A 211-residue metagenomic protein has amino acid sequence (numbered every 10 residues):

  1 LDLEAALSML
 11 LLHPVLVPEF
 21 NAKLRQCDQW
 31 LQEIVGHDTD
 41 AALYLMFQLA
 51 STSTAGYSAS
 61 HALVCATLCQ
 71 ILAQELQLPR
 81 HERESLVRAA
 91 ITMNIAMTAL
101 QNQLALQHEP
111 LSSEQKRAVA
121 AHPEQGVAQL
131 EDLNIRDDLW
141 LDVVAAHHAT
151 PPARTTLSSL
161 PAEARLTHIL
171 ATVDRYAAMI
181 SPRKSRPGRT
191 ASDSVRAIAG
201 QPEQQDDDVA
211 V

Functional and structural regions predicted by a protein language model:
L1-E19, R25-C27, I180, R186-V211: Terminal helices and disordered tails flanking the catalytic cores of nucleotide-processing hydrolases
D2-A120, V127-D137: Acidic/His-rich, divalent-metal-binding segments that scaffold phosphate/diphosphate chemistry
T52-S53, L72, P151-R154, M179-P182 (+1 more regions): Alpha-helix C-capping/helix-to-loop hinge sites
V64, Q125, H168-A171: Charged catalytic carboxylate motif
L68, Q125, R165, D193: Short Gly/charged-rich anion-binding patches and loops
A90, L130-A171, S185-R189, V195-V211: Histidine/acidic-rich helix-loop-helix segments that form or flank divalent-metal centers in metalloenzyme catalytic
M93, D174-R175: DG-centered beta-turn motif at the end of beta-strands
Q101-L104, T155-T156, P182: Short acidic, glycine/proline-rich loop/turn micro-motifs
